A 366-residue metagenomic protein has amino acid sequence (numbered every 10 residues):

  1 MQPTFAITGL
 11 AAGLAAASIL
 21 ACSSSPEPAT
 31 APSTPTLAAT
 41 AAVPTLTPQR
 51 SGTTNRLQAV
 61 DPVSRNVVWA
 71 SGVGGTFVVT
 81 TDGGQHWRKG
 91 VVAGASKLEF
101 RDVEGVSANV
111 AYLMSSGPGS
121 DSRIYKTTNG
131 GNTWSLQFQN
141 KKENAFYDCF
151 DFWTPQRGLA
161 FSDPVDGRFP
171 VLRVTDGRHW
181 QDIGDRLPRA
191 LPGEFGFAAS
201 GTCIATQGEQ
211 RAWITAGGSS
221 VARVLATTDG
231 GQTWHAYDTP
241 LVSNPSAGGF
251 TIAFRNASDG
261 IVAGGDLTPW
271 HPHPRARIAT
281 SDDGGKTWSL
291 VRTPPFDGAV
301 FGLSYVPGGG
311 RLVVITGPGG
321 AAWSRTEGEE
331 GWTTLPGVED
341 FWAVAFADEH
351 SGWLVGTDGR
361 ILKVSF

Functional and structural regions predicted by a protein language model:
M1-L10: Bacterial N-terminal signal peptides that target proteins for export
L10, L14-A16: Hydrophobic helical h-region of N-terminal Sec-dependent signal peptides in bacterial secretory/periplasmic proteins
L20-A21: C-terminal motif of bacterial Sec signal peptides marking the signal peptidase cleavage site
S24: Short, conserved catalytic or interaction motifs in soluble domains
A29-F366: Residue-level hotspots at or immediately adjacent to binding/recognition sites across diverse folds
